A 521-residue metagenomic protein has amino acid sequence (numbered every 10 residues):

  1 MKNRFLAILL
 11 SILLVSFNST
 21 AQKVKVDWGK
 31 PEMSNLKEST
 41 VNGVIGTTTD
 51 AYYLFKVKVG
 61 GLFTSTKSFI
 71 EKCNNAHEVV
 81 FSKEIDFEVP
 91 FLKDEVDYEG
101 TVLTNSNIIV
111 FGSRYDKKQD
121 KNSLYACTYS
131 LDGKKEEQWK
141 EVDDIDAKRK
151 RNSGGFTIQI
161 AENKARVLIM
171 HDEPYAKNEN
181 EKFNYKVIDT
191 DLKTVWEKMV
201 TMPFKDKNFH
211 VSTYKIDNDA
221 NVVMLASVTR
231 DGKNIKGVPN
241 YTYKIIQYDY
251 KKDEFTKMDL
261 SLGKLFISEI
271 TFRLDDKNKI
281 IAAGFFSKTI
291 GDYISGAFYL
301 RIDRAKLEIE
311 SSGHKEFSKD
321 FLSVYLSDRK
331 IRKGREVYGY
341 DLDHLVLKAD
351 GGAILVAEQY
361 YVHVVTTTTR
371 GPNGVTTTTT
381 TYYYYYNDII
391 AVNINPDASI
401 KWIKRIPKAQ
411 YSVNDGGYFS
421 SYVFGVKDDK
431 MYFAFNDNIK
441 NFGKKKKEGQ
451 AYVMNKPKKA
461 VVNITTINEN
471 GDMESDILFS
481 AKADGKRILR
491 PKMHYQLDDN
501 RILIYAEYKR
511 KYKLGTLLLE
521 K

Functional and structural regions predicted by a protein language model:
M1-D27: Bacterial Sec-dependent N-terminal signal peptides
K30-S68, R166: Beta-strand-rich domains and repeat architectures in extracellular enzymes and scaffolds, especially beta-propellers
E32-N35, A76-Q119, W139-N152, T201-S212 (+3 more regions): Blade-loop segments of beta-propeller domains
N35, S39-T49, D97-S106, S153-A165 (+5 more regions): Structural signature of eukaryotic scaffold interfaces centered on beta-propeller domains
F55-T64, Y115-K121, V167-E181, S227-Y241 (+3 more regions): Short, conserved, GDST-rich strand-edge loop motifs in beta-rich repeat architectures
K67-A76, S123-G133, K182-K193, V238-D253 (+4 more regions): Beta-propeller blade signature
K215-S227, N234-A357: Long, internal scaffold/assembly segments composed of regular secondary structure
K257-T271, I309-E336, S399-Y422, K458-N463 (+1 more regions): Conserved blade-ending motifs and adjacent loop-strand segments that build the rim/top face of beta-propeller domains
